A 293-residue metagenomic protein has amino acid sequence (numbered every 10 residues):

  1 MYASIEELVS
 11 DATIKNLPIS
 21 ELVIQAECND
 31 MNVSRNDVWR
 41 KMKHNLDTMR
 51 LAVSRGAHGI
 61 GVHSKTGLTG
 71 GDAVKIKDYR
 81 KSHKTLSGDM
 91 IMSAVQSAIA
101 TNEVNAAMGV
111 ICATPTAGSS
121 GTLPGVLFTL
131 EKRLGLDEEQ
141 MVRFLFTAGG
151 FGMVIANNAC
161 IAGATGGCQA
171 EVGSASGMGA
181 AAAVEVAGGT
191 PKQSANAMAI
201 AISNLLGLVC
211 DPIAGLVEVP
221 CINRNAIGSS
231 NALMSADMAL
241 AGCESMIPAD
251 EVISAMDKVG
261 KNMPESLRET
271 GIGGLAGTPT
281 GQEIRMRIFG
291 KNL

Functional and structural regions predicted by a protein language model:
M1-G109, K132-R133, G242, A249-L293: Generic N-terminal targeting/processing segments that precede catalytic cores or assembly contacts
N36-T48, D89-Q96, A106, G121 (+9 more regions): Conserved active-site and cofactor/substrate-binding residues in soluble primary-metabolism enzymes
L86, A113-S120, K132, L136-D137 (+1 more regions): Glycine- and small hydrophobic-enriched segments that form the cores of compact globular domains
G88-N105, Q140-A159, N204-P212, I247-D250 (+2 more regions): Acidic-glycine-rich active-site phosphate/pyrophosphate-binding loop
M108-I111, I161-G167: Active-site-adjacent structural elements in folded domains
M108-V126, E171-A175: Conserved phosphate/anionic-ligand binding catalytic regions in large, soluble enzymes, centered on
P124-L136, A180-G188: Alpha-helical support elements that line or immediately flank enzyme active sites and cofactor-binding pockets
E185-L293: Functionally critical mobile loop/hinge segments
